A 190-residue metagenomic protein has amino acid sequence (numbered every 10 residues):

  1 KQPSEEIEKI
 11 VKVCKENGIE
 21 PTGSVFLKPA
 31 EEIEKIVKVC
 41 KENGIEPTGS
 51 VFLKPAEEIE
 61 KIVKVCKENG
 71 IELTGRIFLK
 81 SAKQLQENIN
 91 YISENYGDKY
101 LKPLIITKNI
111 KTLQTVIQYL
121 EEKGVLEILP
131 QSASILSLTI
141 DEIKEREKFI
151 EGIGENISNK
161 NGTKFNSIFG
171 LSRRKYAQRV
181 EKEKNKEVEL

Functional and structural regions predicted by a protein language model:
K1-L190: Long amphipathic alpha-helical repeat/alpha-solenoid cores
